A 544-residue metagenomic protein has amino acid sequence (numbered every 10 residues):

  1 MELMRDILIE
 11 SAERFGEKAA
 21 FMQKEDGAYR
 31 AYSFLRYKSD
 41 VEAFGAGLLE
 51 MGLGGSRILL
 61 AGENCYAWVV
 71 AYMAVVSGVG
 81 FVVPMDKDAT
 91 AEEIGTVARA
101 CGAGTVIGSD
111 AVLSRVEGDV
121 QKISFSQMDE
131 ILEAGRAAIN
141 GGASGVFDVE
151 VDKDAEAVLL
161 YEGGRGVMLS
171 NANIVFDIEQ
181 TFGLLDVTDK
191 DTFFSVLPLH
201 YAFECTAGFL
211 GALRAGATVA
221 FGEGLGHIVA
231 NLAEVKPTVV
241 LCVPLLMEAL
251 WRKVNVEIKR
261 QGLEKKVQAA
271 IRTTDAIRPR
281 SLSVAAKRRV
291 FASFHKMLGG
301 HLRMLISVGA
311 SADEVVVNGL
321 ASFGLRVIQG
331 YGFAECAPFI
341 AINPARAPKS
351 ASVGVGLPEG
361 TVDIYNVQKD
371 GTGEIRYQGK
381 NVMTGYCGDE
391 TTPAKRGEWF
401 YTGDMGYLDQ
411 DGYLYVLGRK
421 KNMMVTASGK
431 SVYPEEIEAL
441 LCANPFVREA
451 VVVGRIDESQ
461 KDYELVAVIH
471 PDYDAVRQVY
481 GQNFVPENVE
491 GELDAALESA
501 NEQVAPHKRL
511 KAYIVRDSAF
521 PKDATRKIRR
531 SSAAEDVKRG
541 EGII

Functional and structural regions predicted by a protein language model:
G16-A19, A138-G164, D186-T192: Conserved pre-ATP/AMP-binding loop-to-beta segment of ANL
A31-L35, D154-E179: Conserved AMP-binding A3 loop
G47-A89, V196: Conserved AMP-binding/adenylate-forming
A89, G379, T384-G385, M405-P506: AMP-binding/adenylate-forming catalytic core of the ANL superfamily
A111-K153, V254-S293, D517: ANL superfamily adenylate-forming
V175-T192, L199-F291: Conserved AMP-binding/adenylation subdomain of ANL enzymes
V240, L282, A286, V290-L414 (+3 more regions): Conserved AMP-binding/adenylate-forming
V451-G454, E498-I544: Conserved C-terminal "lid"/linker of ANL adenylate-forming enzymes
